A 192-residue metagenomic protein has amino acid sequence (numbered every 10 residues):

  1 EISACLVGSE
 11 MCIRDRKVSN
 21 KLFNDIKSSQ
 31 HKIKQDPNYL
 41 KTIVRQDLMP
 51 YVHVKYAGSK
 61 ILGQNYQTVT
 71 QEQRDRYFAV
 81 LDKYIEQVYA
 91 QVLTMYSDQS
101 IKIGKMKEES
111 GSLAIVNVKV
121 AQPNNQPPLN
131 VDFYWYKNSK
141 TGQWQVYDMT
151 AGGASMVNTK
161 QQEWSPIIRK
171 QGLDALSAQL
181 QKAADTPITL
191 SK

Functional and structural regions predicted by a protein language model:
E1-G8, C12-I13: Single conserved hydrophobic/aromatic residue that forms the stacking wall/gate of nucleotide- or nucleobase-binding
L6, N124, K137-S139: A generic beta-sheet turn/junction motif
E10, R14-Y89: Early exported N-terminus immediately downstream of N-terminal targeting peptides
N24, S28-Q35, Y39, T68-E72 (+8 more regions): Surface-exposed, polar/charged faces of alpha-helical domains in mature secreted/periplasmic/lumenal proteins
Y66, K83-Y84, Q122-P123, A151-M156: Solvent-exposed loop/turn segments at secondary-structure junctions within structured extracellular/periplasmic domains
V88-L129, T186-K192: Surface-exposed, charged secondary-structure patches
P128-N158: Short beta-strand edge/turn micro-motifs at domain boundaries
D148-K192: Low-complexity, intrinsically disordered terminal/linker segments enriched in charged and Gly/Pro repeats
